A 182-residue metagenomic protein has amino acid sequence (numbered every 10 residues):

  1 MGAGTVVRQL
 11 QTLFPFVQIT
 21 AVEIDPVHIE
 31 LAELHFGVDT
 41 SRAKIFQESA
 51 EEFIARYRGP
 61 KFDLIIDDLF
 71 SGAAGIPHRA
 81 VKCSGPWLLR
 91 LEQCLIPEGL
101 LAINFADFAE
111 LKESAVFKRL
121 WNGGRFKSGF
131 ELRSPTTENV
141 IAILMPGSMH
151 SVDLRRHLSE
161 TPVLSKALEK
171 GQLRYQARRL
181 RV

Functional and structural regions predicted by a protein language model:
M1-C94, E110-L111: The AdoMet/dcAdoMet-binding core of the Class I SAM-like
F16-Q18, T40-R42, E98, F126 (+1 more regions): A generic structural signal for alpha->beta connector loops
V17-I19, D39-R42, P86, W121-N122 (+2 more regions): Short, low-complexity, polar/charged sequence segments that are solvent-exposed and flexible
I45, P60, I96, V116 (+2 more regions): Surface-exposed beta-strand edges and their flanking turn/coil or helix-capping segments
S49-Y57, G75-V81, R119-F126, S151-L168: A short, terminal or domain-edge coil/loop segment
A55-P60, K82, E98-A106, T137-I141 (+2 more regions): Low-complexity, flexible helical/coil segments
G75-R79, G85-S151: C-terminal substrate-binding/active-site "lid" region of AdoMet-derived donor-dependent transferases
L132-V182: SAM/dcSAM-binding transferase cores
